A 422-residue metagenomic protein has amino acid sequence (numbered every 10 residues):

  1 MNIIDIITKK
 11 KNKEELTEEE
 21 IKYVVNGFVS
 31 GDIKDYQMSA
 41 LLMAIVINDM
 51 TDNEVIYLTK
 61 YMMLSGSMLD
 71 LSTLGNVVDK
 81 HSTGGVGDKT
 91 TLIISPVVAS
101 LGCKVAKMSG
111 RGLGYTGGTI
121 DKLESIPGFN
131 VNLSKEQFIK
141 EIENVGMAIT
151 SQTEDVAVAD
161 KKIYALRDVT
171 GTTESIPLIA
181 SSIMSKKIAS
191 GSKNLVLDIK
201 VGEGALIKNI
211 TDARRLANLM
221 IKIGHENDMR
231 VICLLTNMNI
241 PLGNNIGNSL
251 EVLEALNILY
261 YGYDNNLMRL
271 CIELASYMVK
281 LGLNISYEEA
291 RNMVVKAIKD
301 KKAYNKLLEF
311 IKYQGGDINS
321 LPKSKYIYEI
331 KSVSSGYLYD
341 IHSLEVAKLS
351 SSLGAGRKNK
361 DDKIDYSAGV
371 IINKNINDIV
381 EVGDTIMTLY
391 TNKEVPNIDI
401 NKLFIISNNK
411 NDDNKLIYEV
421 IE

Functional and structural regions predicted by a protein language model:
M1-G87, S125-I126, Y260, K306-Y313 (+1 more regions): Acidic, glycine/proline-rich low-complexity segments that act as flexible tails and inter-domain linkers
D5, K10, E15-T17, F28 (+5 more regions): Well-ordered secondary-structure scaffolds
I47, L92-A106, K186-G191, E226-N227 (+1 more regions): Alpha-helix C-terminal capping segments
N76-A99, C103-Y115: Glycine/serine-rich anion-binding loops at beta->alpha junctions that coordinate negatively charged ligand groups
T91, S109, T116-D121, T153 (+4 more regions): Short acidic, glycine/serine/threonine-rich loops at helix termini
M108, I142, T150-Q152, D198-G202 (+1 more regions): Short beta-strand segments
K122-A148, N218-G224, D228: A glycine-rich helix N-cap at a beta->alpha junction
E143-S192: Phosphate/diphosphate-binding glycine-rich loops and adjacent basic-rich segments that engage nucleotide
